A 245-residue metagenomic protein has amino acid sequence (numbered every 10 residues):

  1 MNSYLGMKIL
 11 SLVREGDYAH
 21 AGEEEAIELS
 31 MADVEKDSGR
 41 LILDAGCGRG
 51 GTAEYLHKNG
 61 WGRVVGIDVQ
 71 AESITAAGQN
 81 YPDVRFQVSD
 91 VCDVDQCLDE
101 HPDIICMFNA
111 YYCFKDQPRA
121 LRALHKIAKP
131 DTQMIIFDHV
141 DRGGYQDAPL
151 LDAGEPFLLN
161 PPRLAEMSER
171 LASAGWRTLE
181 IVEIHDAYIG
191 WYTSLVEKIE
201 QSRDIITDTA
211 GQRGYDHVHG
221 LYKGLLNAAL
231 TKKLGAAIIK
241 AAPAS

Functional and structural regions predicted by a protein language model:
M1-E35, G51-Y55: Conserved class I S-adenosyl-L-methionine
G39-G48: Conserved class I S-adenosyl-L-methionine
R49-D93: Class I SAM-dependent methyltransferase SAM/SAH-binding core
C106: A conserved beta-strand element that flanks and buttresses the S-adenosyl-L-methionine
P118-Q133: A short glycine-rich, Lys/Arg-flanked "PGG" loop and its adjoining helix->strand segment in the class I
D138-L158: Short, glycine-/aromatic-enriched active-site segment of Class I SAM-dependent methyltransferases
N160-G175: Short alpha-helix
V182-S245: Conserved Class I S-adenosyl-L-methionine
